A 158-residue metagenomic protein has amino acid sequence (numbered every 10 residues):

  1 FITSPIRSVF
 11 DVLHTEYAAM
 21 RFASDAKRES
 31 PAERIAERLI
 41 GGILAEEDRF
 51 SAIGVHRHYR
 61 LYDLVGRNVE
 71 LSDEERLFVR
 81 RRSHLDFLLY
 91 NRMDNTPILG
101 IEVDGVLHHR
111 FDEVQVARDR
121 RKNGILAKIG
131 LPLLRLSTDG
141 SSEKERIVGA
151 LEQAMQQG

Functional and structural regions predicted by a protein language model:
I2-G100, V106-G158: Nucleic-acid endo/exonuclease domains
